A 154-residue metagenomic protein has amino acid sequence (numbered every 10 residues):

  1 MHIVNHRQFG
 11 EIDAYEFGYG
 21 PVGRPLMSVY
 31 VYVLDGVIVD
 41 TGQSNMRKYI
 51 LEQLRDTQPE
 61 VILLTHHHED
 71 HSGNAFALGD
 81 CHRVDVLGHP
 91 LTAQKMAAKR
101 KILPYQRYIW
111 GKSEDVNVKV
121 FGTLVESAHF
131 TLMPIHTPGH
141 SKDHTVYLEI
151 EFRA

Functional and structural regions predicted by a protein language model:
H2-L54, V146-A154: Conserved beta-strand hairpin/beta-sheet module of binuclear metal-dependent hydrolase folds, prominently
F9, V33-L34, C81, S127-H129: Short, well-ordered coil/turn elements that cap or connect secondary structure elements
G10-G18, P104-R107, A128-L132: Short Pro/Gly-enriched beta-strand edge/turn motifs at strand-loop
V22, D115-V116, H136-P138: Short Gly/Pro-enriched turn/cap motifs at secondary-structure boundaries
V37-D40, V61-L64, M133-H136: Short catalytic-loop micro-motif centered on adjacent basic/acidic residues
Q43-S44, E69, T92, G139 (+1 more regions): Short, glycine/acidic-enriched loop or turn micro-motifs at the edges of active sites
K48-E126: Active-site HxH/HxHxD metal-binding segment of metal-dependent hydrolases
T131-P138, K142-A154: Metallo-beta-lactamase
